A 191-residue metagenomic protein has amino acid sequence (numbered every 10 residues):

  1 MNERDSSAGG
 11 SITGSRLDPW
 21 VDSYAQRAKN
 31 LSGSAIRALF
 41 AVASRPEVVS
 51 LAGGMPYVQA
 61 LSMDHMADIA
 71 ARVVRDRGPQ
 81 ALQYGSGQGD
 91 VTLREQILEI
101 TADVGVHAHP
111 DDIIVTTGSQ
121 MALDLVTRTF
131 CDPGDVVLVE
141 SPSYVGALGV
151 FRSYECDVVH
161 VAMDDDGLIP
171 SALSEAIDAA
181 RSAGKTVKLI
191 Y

Functional and structural regions predicted by a protein language model:
M1-P19: Basic/polar N-terminal segments that are highly enriched at the extreme N-terminus, encompassing both cleavable
S6-G9, Q26, R128: A generic signature of intrinsically disordered, low-complexity regions enriched in glycine/proline and charged/polar
T13-L17, R27-G118, L125: N-terminal small-domain helix-loop-helix segment of the aminotransferase-like
V74-Y191: Conserved core of the PLP fold type I
